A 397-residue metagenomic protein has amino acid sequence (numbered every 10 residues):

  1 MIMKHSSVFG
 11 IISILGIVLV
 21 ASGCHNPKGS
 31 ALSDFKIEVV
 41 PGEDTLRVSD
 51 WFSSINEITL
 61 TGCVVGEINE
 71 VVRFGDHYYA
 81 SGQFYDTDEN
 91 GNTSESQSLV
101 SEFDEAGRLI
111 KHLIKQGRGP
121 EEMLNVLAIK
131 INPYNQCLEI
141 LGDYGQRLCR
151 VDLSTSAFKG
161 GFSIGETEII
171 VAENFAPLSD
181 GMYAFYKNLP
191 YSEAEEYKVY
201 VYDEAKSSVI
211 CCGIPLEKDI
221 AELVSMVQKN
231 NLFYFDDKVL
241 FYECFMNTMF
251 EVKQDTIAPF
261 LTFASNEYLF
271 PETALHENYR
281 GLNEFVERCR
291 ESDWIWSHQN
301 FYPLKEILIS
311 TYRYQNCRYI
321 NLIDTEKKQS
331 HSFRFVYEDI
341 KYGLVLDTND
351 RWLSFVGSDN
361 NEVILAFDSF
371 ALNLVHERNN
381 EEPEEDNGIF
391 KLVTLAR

Functional and structural regions predicted by a protein language model:
V20-G23: C-terminal motif of bacterial Sec signal peptides marking the signal peptidase cleavage site
V39-G66: A short helix->beta-strand "capping" segment at the edge of beta-propeller domains
G66-E70, L124-I129, E168-P177, E222-N230 (+2 more regions): Repeated scaffold domains used in trafficking and secretory/extracellular systems, primarily beta-propellers
H77-N92, Q136-G142, D180-S192, F233-F250 (+2 more regions): Short beta-strand elements that form the blades of beta-propeller/WD-repeat-like and other beta-sheet-rich scaffold
D88-V100, Q146-C149, S192-Y200, M246-F250 (+3 more regions): Structural motif
S101-F103, R108-N135, G142, E166: Blade-loop segments of beta-propeller domains
D143-E195, C211-D219: Asp-box/WD-like beta-propeller blade repeats and closely related beta-sheet repeat scaffolds
F260-V286, R290, K327-D359: Conserved blade-ending motifs and adjacent loop-strand segments that build the rim/top face of beta-propeller domains
